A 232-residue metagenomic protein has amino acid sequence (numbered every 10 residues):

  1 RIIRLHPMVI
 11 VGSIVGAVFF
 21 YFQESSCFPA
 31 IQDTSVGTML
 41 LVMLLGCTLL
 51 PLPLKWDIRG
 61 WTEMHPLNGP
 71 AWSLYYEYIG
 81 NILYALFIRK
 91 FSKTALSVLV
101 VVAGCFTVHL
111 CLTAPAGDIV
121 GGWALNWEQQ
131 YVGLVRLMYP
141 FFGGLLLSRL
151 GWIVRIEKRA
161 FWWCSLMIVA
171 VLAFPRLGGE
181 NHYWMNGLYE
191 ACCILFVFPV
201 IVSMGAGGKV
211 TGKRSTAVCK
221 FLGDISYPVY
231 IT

Functional and structural regions predicted by a protein language model:
I3, P7, D224-Y227: Internal alpha-helical transmembrane segments of multi-pass membrane proteins, especially GPCRs
L5-Y78, F106-V120, C192-A206: Membrane-interface helix-loop-helix regions
V11, C27, A95-L96, R155-I156: Secondary-structure boundary/capping residues
G12, A95-P115, W163-L172: Small-polar-interrupted transmembrane alpha-helices in polytopic inner-membrane proteins
I14, G104, P228-T232: Hydrophobic alpha-helical transmembrane segments of multipass integral membrane proteins
I14-V18, Y78-K93, G143-L147: Membrane-interfacial alpha-helical segments at the cytosolic side of multi-pass membrane proteins
L52-W61, F87-F91, V120-T232: Alpha-helical transmembrane segments in multi-pass integral membrane proteins
P66, Y78, I82, K213-A217 (+1 more regions): Short, conserved clusters of charged catalytic residues that mark active-site and nucleotide-handling motifs
